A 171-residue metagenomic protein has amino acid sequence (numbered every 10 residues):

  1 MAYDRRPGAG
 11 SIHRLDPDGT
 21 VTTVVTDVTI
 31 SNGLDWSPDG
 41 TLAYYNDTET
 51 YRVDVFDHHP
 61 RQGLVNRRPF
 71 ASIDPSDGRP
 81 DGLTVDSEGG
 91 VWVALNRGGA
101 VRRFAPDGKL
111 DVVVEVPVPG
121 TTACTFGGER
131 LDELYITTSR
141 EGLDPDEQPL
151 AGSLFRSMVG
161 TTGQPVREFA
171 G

Functional and structural regions predicted by a protein language model:
M1-R6, A43-T50, V91-N96, E133-G142 (+1 more regions): Conserved beta-strand positions in repeat-built beta-propeller and related beta-rich domains
R6-I12, V21-L42, I73-G90, V118-L131 (+1 more regions): Beta-rich, blade/repeat-based domains predominating in secreted/periplasmic proteins but also intracellular
G10-H13, R52-D54, A100-R102, L150-F155: A short loop-to-beta-strand structural motif that recurs across blades of beta-propeller domains
P17, F70, A100-V113, P119-G120 (+2 more regions): Flexible "stalk/tail and boundary" regions
P17-G19, T50, P60, G98 (+2 more regions): Short coil turn/linker residues within repeat-based beta-strand modules
T20-T26, N66-I73, K109-V114: A short beta-strand motif characteristic of beta-propeller blades
V55-G63, M158-Q164: Short loop/turn segments immediately following beta-strands, especially the blade-tip and inter-blade linker loops
T125-G171: Blade-level signature of beta-propeller repeat domains, shared across WD40, Kelch, NHL, RCC1 and BNR/Asp-box propellers
